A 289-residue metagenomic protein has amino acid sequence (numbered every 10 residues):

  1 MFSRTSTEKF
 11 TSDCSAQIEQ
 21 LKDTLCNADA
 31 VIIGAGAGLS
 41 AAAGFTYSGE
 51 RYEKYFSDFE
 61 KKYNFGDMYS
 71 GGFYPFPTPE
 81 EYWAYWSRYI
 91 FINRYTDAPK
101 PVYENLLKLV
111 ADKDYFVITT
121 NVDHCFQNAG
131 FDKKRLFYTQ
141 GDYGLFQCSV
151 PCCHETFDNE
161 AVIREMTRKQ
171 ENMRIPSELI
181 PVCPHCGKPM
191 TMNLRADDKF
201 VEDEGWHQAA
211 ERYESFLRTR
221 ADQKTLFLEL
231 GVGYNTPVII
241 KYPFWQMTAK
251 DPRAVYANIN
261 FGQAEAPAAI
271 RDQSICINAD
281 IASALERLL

Functional and structural regions predicted by a protein language model:
M1-L289: Conserved catalytic alpha/beta core of Sir2/sirtuin-type deacylases, generalized to analogous enzyme cores that bind
